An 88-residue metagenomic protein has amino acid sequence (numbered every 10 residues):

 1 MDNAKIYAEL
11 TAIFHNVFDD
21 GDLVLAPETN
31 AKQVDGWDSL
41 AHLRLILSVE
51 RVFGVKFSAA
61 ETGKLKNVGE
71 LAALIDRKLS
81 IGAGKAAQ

Functional and structural regions predicted by a protein language model:
D2-G36, L40-L47, R51-Q88: Phosphopantetheine-dependent thiolation modules in NRPS/PKS and related acyl-activating systems
